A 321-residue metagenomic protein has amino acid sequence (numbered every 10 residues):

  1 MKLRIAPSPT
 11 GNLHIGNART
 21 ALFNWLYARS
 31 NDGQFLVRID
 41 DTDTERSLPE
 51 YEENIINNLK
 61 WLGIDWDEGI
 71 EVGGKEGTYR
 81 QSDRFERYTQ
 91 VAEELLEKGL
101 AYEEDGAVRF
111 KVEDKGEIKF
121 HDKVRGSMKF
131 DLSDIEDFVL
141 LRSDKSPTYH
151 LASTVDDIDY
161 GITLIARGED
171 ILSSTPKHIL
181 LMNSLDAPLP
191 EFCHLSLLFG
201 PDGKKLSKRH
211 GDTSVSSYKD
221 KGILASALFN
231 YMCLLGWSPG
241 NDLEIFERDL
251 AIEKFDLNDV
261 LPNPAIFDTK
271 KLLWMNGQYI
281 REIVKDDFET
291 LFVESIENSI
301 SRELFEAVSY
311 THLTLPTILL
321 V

Functional and structural regions predicted by a protein language model:
M1-A107, T175-A187, A227: N-terminal Rossmann-like or analogous alpha/beta NTP/dinucleotide-binding catalytic cores that position adenine
E52, F229, K285-V293: An amphipathic alpha-helix signature
Q81, E94-K208, S214, P239: Active-site cores that bind ATP or allylic diphosphates and position pyrophosphate for catalysis
R142, Y160-I171, F199-Y231, L235-E244 (+1 more regions): Conserved phosphate-binding loops in nucleotide/dinucleotide-binding enzymes
T311-T317: Conserved small/polar residues in nucleotide/adenosyl-binding loops
